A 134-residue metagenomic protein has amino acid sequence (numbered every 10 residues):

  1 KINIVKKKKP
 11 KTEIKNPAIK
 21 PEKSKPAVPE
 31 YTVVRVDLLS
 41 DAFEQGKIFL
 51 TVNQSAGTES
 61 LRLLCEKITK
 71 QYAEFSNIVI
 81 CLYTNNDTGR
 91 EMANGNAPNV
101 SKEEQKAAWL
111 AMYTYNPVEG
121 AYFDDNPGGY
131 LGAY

Functional and structural regions predicted by a protein language model:
K1-I4, I14, L63-E66, A121 (+1 more regions): Hydrophobic transmembrane signal anchors and adjacent membrane-proximal interface regions, especially in viral
K1-V28, L39-F43: N-terminal Sec-dependent export signals
V5, A18, L39, D87-G89 (+3 more regions): Intrinsic disorder/low-complexity detector
E22-E30, V100-Y134: C-terminal partner/receptor-binding element of secreted or periplasmic proteins
Y31-Q45, E59, D124-Y134: Exposed acidic/polar residues on beta-strands and adjacent loops within beta-sheet cores, strongest in beta-propeller
F43-A107: Mature extracytoplasmic domains of secretory-pathway proteins
